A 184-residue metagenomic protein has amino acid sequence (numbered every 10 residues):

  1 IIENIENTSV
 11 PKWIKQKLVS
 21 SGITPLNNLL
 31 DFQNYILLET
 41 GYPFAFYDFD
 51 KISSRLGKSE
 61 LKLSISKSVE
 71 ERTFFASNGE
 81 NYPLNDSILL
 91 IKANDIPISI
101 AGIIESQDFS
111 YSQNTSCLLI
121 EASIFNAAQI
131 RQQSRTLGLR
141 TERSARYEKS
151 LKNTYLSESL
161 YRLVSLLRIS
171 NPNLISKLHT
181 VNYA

Functional and structural regions predicted by a protein language model:
I1-A184: RNA/tRNA-interacting regions in translation and RNA-turnover enzymes
